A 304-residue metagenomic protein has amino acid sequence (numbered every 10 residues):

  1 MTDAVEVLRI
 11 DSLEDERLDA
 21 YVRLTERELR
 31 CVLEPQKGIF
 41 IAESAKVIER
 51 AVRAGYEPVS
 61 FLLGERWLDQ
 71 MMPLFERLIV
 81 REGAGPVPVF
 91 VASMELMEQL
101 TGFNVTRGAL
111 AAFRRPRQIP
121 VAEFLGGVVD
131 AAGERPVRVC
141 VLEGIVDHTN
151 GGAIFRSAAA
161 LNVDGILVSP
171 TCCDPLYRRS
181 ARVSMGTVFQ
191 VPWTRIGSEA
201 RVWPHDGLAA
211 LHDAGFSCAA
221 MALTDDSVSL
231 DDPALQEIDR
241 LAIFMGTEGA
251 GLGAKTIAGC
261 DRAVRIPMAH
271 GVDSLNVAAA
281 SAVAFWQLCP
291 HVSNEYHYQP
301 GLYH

Functional and structural regions predicted by a protein language model:
M1-R77, C172, Y303: Boundary-proximal intrinsically disordered activation/regulatory segments immediately upstream of a helical core
V5-L8, K46, G83-A84, F90 (+2 more regions): RNA substrate-binding interface of SAM-dependent RNA methyltransferases
R66-L68, M94-L96, T171-C173, I196-E199 (+2 more regions): Short, acidic/turn-prone active-site loops that include or flank metal/cofactor- and phosphate-binding residues
E76-G102, T194: A glycine-rich helix N-cap at a beta->alpha junction
L78-V80, A109, V183-T187, Q236-D239: Short, hinge-like loop/turn segments at secondary-structure boundaries
A111, S157-L161, C172-F189, A254-H304: Structured adenosyl-cofactor binding patch, chiefly the S-adenosyl-L-methionine
A219-V272: Active-site/ligand-binding-proximal alpha/beta "capping" segment
